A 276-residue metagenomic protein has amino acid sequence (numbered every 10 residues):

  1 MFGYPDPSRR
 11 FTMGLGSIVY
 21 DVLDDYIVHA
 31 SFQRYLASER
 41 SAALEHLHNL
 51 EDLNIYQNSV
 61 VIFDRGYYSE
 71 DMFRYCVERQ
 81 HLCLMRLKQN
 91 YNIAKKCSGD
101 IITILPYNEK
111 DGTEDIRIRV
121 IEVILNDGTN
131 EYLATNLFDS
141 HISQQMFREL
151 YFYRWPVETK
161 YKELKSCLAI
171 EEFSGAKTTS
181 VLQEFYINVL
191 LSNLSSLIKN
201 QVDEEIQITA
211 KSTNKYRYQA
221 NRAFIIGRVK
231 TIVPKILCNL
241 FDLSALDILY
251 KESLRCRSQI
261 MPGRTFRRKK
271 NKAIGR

Functional and structural regions predicted by a protein language model:
M1: Two-metal-ion RNase H-like nuclease active-site motif
Y4, S8-R276: Single, function-defining residue in the core of a domain
